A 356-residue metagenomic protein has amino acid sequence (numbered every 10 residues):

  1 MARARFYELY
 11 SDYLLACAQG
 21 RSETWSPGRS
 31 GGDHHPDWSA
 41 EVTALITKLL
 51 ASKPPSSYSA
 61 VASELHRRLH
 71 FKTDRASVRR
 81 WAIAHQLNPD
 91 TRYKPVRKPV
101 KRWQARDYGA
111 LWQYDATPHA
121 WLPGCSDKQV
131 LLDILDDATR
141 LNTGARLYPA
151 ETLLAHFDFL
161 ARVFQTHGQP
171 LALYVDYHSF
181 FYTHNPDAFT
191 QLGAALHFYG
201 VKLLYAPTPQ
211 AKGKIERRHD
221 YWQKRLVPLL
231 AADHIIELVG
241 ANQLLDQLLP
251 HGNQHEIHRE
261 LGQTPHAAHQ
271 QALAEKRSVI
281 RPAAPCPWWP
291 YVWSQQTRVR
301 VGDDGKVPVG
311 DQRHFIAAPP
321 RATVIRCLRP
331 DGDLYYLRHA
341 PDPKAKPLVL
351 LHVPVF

Functional and structural regions predicted by a protein language model:
M1-L14: Double-stranded DNA-binding cores of transcription factors and transposases
S11-Y114, H119-A120, A268-L273: Basic, flexible linker segments flanking DNA-binding modules in nucleic acid-interacting mobile-element proteins
F71, R80-L135, T139-N142, L153-R162 (+4 more regions): Mobile-element integrase/transposase regions, centering on the N-terminal DNA-binding/Zn-coordinating module
C125, R146-L147, Y182-D187: Short, solvent-exposed loop/turn segments at secondary-structure boundaries
F164-P186, A206-P209: Acidic/histidine-rich, metal-coordinating catalytic segments
L192-P282, P330: Charged alpha-helix within mobile-element recombinases
L249-F356: C-terminal, beta-rich DNA-binding module of retroviral/retroelements integrases
